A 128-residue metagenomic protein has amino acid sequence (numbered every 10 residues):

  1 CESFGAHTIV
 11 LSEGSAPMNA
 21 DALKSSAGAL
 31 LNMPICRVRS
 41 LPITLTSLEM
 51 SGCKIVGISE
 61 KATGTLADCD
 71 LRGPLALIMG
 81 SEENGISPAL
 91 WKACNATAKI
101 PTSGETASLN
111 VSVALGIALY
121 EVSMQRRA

Functional and structural regions predicted by a protein language model:
C1-G64: RNA substrate-binding interface of SAM-dependent RNA methyltransferases
S3, T8, M18-A29, P88-A128: Structured adenosyl-cofactor binding patch, chiefly the S-adenosyl-L-methionine
R37-R39, R72, K99, R126-R127: Arginine residue identity/basic-tract feature
L41, L45-L48, L77, L90 (+2 more regions): Generic leucine side-chain signal with a strong bias for well-ordered alpha-helical environments
L48-G52, L71-S81, I117-A128: Short flexible/disordered coil segments
V56-N110: Active-site/ligand-binding-proximal alpha/beta "capping" segment
